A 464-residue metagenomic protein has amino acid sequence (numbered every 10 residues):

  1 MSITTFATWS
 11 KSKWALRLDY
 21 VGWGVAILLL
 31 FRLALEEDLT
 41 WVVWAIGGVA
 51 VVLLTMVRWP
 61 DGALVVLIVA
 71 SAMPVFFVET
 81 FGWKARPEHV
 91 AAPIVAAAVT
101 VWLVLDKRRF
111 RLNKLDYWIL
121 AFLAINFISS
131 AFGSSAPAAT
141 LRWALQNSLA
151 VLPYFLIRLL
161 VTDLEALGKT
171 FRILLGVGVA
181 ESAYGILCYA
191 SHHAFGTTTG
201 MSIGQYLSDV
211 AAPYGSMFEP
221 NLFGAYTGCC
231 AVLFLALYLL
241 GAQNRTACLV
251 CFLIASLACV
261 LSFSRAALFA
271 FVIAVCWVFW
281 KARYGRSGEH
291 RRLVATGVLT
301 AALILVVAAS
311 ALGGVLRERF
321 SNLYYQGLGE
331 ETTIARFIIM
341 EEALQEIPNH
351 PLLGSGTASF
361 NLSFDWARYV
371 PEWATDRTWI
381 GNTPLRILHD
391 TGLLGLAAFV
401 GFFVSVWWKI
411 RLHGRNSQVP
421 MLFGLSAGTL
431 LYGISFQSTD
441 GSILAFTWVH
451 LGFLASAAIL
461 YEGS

Functional and structural regions predicted by a protein language model:
S2, K13, A183, Y189-H192 (+4 more regions): A membrane-periplasm/extracellular boundary helix in multi-pass inner-membrane enzymes that assemble envelope glycans
S2-I3, L16-W23, L28, G48-L53 (+8 more regions): Alpha-helical transmembrane segments of multi-pass inner-membrane proteins
S2-L16, R245, I304, L412-L422 (+2 more regions): A juxtamembrane structural motif centered on a specific transmembrane helix
A15-W102, I128-F132, V449: N-terminal signal-anchor transmembrane segment
V69, V75-T80, N382-T391, P420-L460: Membrane helix-loop boundary segments at the extracytoplasmic
P87-V95, L115-A124, A136-L159, G178: Aromatic-anchored transmembrane helix interface
F195, Y324-E341, Q345, N349 (+2 more regions): Long extracytoplasmic/lumenal interhelical loops at the membrane interface of multi-pass membrane proteins
V272, F279-W280, D390-L431: Hydrophobic transmembrane alpha-helices and their immediate junctions
